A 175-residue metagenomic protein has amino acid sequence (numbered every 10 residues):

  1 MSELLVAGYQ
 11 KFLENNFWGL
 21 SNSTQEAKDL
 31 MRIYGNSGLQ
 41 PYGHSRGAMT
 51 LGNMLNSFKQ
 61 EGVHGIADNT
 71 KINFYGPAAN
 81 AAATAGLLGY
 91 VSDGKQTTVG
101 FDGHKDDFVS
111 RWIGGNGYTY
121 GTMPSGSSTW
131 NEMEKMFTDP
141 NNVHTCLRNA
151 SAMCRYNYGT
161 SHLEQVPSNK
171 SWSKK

Functional and structural regions predicted by a protein language model:
M1-L39, A79-A81, V99-M133, T138 (+1 more regions): Active-site catalytic motif of lipid deacylating hydrolases and related acyltransferases
S37-Y42, I66-Y75, G94-G100: Hydrophobic beta-strand segments of well-ordered beta-sheets in folded domains
G43-G47: Gly/Ala-rich beta-loop-alpha elbow adjacent to hydrolase catalytic centers
T50-M54: Hydrolases whose catalytic domains are alpha/beta-hydrolase-1, hotdog thioesterase, or metallo-beta-lactamase-like
G65-G89: Short, flexible loop segments at boundaries between secondary-structure elements
A83-D93, V99-D102: Polybasic, proline/glycine-rich intrinsically disordered low-complexity segments
S173-K175: Short, solvent-exposed mixed-charge patches
